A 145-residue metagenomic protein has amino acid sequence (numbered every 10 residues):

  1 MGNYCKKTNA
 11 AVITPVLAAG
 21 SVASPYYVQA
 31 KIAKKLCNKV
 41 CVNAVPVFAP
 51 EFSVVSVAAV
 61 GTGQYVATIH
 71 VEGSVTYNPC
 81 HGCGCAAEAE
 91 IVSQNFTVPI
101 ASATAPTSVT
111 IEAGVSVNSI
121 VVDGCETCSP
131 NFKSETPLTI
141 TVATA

Functional and structural regions predicted by a protein language model:
M1-A145: Viral structural modules
